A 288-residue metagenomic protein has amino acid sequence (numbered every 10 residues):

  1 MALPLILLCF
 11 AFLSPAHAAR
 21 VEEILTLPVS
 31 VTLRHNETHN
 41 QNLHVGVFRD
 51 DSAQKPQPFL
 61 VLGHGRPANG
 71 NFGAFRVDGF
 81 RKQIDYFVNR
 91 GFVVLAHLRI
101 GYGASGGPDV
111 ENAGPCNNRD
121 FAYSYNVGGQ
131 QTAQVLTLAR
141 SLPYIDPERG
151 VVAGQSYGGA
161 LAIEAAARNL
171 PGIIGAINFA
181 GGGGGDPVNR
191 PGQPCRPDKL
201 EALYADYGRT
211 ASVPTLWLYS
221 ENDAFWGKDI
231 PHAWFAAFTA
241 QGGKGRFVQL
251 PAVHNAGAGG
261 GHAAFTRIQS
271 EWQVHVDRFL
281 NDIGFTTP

Functional and structural regions predicted by a protein language model:
A19-Q54: N-terminal cap/lid segment of alpha/beta-hydrolase-fold proteins
Q54-Q57, G65-A104, F225-G227: Short substrate-entry loop that stabilizes the transition state in hydrolases
G63-G65, Y219: The conserved beta1-alpha1 loop
G114-P143: Alpha/beta-hydrolase active-site loop
Y144-S156: Alpha/beta-hydrolase fold nucleophile elbow
G154-E164: Glycine-rich nucleophile elbow surrounding the catalytic serine of serine-hydrolase chemistry
G175, G181-Q241: The feature captures the conserved acid-bearing segment of alpha/beta-hydrolase catalytic domains
Q241-P288: C-terminal catalytic histidine-bearing segment of alpha/beta-hydrolase fold enzymes
